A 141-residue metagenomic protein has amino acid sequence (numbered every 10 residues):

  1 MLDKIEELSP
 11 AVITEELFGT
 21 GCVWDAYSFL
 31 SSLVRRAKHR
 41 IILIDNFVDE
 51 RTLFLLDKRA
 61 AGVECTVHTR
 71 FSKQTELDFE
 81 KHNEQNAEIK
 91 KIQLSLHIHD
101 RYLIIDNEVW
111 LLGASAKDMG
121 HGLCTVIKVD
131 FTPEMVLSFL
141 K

Functional and structural regions predicted by a protein language model:
M1-A26, R36, F47-K141: PLD/PLD-like phosphodiesterase catalytic module centered on the HKD motif
L30-S32: Exposed extracellular interaction/assembly regions and N-terminal maturation sites
I41: Catalytic histidine site
